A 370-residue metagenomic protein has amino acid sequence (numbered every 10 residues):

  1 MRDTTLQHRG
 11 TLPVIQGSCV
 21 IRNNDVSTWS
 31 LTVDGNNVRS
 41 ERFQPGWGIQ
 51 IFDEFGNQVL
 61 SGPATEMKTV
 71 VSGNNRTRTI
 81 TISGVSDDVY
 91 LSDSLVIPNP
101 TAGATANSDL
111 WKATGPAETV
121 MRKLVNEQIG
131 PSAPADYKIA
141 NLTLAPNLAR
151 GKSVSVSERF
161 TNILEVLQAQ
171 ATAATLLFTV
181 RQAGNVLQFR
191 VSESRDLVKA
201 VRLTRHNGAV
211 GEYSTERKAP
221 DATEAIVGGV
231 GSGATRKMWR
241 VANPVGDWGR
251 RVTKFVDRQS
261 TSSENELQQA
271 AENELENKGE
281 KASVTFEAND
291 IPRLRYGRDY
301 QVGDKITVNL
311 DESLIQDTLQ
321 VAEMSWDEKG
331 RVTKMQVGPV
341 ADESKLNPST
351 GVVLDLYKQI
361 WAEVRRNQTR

Functional and structural regions predicted by a protein language model:
M1-T114: Beta-strand-rich assembly/attachment modules of structural machines
M1-V26, K254-S283: Short beta-strand/loop turn elements enriched in aromatics
C19-N37, T77-V89, V227, N277-P292 (+2 more regions): Oligomerization/assembly interface segments of phage tail-like spikes and tubes
S40-F55, Y90-A102, A200-N207, Y300-T307 (+1 more regions): Extended Gly/Ser/Thr-rich low-complexity repeat segments, especially those forming or decorating extracellular
M67-T69, V85-V89, S192-S194, V230-S232 (+1 more regions): Solvent-exposed coil/turn segments that connect beta secondary-structure elements in extracytoplasmic/periplasmic
R78-T79, S83-K218, Q368-R370: Charged- and aromatic-enriched interaction segments used to assemble and dock large macromolecular complexes
I82, V230-S262, I291-R370: Acidic, low-complexity/disordered segments
